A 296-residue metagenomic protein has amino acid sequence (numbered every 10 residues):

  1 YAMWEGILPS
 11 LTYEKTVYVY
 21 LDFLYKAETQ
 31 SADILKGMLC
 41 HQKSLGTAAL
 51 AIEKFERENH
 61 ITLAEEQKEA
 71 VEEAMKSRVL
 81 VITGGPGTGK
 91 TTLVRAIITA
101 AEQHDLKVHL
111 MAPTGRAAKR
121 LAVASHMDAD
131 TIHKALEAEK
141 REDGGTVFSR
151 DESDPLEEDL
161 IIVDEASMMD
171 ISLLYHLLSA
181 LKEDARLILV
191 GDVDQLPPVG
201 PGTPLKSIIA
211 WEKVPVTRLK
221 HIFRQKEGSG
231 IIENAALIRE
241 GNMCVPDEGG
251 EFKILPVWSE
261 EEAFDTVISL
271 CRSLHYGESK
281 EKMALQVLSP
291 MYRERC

Functional and structural regions predicted by a protein language model:
W4-I161, I209-R224, I231-V257: ASCE P-loop NTPase motor cores of helicases and related translocases
L110, L189, V287-S289: Structural beta-sheet core signal
A135-L136, M168-D170, L196-P197: Catalytic P-loop NTPase motifs of RecA-like helicase/translocase cores
D164-E165, G191: Walker B catalytic acidic pair
I171-A185, T203-I208: Short, conserved "post-DEAD/DEAH" coupling segment immediately C-terminal to helicase motif II within the SF2/RecA-like
D184-Q195: ADP-ribose/adenylate-binding Rossmann-like module
V193-C296: Conserved helicase motor core of P-loop NTPases
